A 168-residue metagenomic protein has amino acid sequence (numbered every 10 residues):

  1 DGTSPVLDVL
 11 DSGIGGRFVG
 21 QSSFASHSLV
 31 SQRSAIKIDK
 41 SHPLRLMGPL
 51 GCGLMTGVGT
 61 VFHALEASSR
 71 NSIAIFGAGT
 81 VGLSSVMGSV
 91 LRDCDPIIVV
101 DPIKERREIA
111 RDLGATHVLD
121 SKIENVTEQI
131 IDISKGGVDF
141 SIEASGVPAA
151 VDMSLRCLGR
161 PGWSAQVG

Functional and structural regions predicted by a protein language model:
D1-A35: Glycine-rich phosphate/adenylate-binding loop and adjacent beta-alpha elements of nucleotide- or dinucleotide-binding
R33-S34, D39-E124, E128-Q129, F140: Mid-domain Rossmann-like dinucleotide-binding core that forms the NAD(H)/NADP(H) cofactor-binding site
A67, S134, S145, C157-G159: A generic alpha-to-beta junction signature in SAM-dependent methyltransferases
D120, E143, Q166: Redox-cofactor binding/interface segments in oxidoreductases and associated redox assembly factors
G136-I142: Short SAM/SAH-binding signature in class I
V147-G168: Glycine-rich phosphate-binding loop and adjacent beta-alpha segment of Rossmann(oid) nucleotide-cofactor-binding
